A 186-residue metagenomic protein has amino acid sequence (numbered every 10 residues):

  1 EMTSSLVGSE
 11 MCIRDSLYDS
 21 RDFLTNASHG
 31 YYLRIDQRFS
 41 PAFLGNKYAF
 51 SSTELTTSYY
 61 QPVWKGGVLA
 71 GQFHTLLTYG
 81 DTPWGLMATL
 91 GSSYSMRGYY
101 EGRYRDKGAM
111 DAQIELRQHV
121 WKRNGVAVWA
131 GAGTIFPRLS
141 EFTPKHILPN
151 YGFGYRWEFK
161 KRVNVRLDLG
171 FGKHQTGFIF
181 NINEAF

Functional and structural regions predicted by a protein language model:
E1-G8, C12-I13: Single conserved hydrophobic/aromatic residue that forms the stacking wall/gate of nucleotide- or nucleobase-binding
S9, L44-S51, G102-D106, E141-I147 (+1 more regions): Replace "Gram-negative outer membrane beta-barrel proteins" with "bacterial and organellar outer membrane beta-barrel
E10, G30, F50-E54, K107-D111 (+3 more regions): Transmembrane beta-barrel architecture of outer-membrane proteins
I13-S16, F153-F159, Q175-F186: Outer-membrane beta-barrel "beta-signal"
R14-V120: C-terminal outer-membrane beta-barrel translocator/porin domains of Gram-negative envelope proteins and their
G30, W64-V68, W121-G125, K160-R162 (+1 more regions): Strand-connecting loop/turn motifs
I114, G131, Y155, L167 (+1 more regions): Hydrophobic, well-ordered secondary-structure elements that form the walls of internal hydrophobic environments
R117-L148: C-terminal hydrophobic structural anchor segments that stabilize assembly/packing rather than catalytic chemistry
